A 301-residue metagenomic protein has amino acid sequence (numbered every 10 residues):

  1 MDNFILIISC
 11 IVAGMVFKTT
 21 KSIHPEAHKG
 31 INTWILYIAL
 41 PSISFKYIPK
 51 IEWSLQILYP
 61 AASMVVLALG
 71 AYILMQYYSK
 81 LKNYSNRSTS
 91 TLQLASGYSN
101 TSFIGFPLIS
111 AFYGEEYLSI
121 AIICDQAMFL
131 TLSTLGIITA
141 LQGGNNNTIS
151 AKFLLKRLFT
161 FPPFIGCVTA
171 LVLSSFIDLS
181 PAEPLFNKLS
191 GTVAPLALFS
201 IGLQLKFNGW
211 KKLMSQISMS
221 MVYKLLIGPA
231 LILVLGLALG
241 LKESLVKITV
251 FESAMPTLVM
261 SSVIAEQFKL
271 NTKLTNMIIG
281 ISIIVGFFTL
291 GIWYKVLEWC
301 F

Functional and structural regions predicted by a protein language model:
M1-F301: Alpha-helical transmembrane segments of multi-pass small-molecule/ion transporters
